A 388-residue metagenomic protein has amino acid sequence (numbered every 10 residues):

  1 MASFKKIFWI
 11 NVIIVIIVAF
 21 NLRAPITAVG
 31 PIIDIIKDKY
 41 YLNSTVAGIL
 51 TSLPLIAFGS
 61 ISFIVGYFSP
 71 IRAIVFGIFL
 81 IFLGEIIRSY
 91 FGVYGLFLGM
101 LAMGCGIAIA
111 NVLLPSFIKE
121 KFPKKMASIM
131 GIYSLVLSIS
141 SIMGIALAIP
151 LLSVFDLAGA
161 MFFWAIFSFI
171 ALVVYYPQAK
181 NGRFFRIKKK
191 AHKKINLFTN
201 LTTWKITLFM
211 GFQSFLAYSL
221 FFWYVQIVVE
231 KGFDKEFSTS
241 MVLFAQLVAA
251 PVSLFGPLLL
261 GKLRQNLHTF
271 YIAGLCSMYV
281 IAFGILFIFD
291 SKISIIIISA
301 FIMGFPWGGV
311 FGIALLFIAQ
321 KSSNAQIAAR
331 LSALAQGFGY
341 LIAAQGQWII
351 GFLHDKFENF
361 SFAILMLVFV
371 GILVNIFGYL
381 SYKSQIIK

Functional and structural regions predicted by a protein language model:
V29-G30, L201-S253: Extracytoplasmic gate region of multi-pass secondary transporters
S60-I71, L152, V252-N266: Helix-to-loop junctions at the C-terminal end of transmembrane segments in multipass secondary transporters
S60-V93: Conserved MFS/SLC helix-loop-helix module at the cytosolic interface between two early adjacent transmembrane helices
L101-L135: Cytoplasmic helix-loop-helix junction between adjacent transmembrane helices in 12-TM secondary transporters
I109-F122, G309-S323: Intracellular juxtamembrane helix-capping segments at the cytosolic ends of symmetry-related transmembrane helices
K124-K125, I129-K180, W223, V228: Helix-loop-helix hairpin linking two adjacent transmembrane segments in secondary transporters
N266-A314: C-terminal transmembrane helical hairpin of 12-TM major facilitator-type secondary transporters
Q320-F360, L367: A late C-terminal transmembrane helix in Major Facilitator Superfamily
